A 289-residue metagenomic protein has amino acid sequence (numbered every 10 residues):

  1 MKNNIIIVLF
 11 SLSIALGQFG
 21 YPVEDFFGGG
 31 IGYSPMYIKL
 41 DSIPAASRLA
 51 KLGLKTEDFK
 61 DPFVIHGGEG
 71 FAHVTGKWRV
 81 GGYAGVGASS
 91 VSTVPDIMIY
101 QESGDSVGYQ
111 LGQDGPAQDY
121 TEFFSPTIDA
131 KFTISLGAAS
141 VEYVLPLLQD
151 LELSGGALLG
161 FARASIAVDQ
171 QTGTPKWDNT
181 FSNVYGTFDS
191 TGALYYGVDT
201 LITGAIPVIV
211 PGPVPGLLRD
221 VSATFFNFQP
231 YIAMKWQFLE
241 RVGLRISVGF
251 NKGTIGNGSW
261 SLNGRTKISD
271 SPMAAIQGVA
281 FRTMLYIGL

Functional and structural regions predicted by a protein language model:
M1-F26: Cleavable N-terminal export/targeting peptides
Q18-G76, Y286-G288: Short glycine/proline- and aromatic-enriched beta-strand/turn motifs that initiate or cap beta-hairpins
V23-G29, G76-W78, Q149-G155, E240-L244 (+1 more regions): Outer-envelope beta-barrel architecture signal
F27, P62-H66, K131-G137, L151 (+2 more regions): Residues that define the transmembrane beta-barrel architecture of outer-membrane proteins
G29-K39, A72, V80-A88, G155-R163 (+3 more regions): Transmembrane beta-barrel strands of outer-membrane/channel proteins
K51-T56, E122-D129, E142, V214-D220 (+2 more regions): Extracellular loop and loop/strand-boundary signature of outer-membrane beta-barrel proteins
G76-V208, M284-I287: Gram-negative (and chloroplast) outer-membrane scaffold detector with strong preference for beta-barrel transmembrane
A233-L289: Predominantly the C-terminal beta-signal and adjacent terminal strand-loop region of outer-membrane beta-barrel
